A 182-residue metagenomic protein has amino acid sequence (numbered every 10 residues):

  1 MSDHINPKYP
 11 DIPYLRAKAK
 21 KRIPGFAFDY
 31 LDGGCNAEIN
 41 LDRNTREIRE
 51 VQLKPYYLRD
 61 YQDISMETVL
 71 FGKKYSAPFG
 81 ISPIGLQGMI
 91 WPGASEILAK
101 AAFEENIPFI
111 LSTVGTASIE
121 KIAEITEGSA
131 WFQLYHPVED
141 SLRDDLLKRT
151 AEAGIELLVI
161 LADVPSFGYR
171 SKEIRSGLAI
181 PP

Functional and structural regions predicted by a protein language model:
M1-G72, R170, G177-P182: An N-cap/entry alpha-helix motif that binds or orients negatively charged groups
P24, I81, A102, I160: Conserved, mostly hydrophobic/aromatic
N36-I39, M89-A94: A structural motif shared across PLP-dependent enzymes of the aminotransferase-like
E67, K74-Q87: Metal-dependent C-N hydrolase catalytic cores
F79-S82, F109-L111, A130-L134, L158: Hydrophobic faces of well-ordered beta-strands that scaffold small-molecule active sites in alpha/beta enzyme cores
P83-P92, F132-D140: Active-site mouth loops of central-metabolism enzymes
L86, K100, K121, I125 (+1 more regions): Alpha/beta enzyme core
A94-F132: A glycine-rich phosphate/pyrophosphate-binding beta-strand-loop-alpha-helix module
